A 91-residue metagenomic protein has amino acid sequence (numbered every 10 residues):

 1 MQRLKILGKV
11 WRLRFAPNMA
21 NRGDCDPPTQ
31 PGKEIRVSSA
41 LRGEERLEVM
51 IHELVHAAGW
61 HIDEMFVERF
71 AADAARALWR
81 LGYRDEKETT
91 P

Functional and structural regions predicted by a protein language model:
M1, Y83-P91: Short intrinsically disordered terminal tails
M1-E44, W60-L78: Active-site scaffold of zinc-dependent metalloenzymes
P17, I51, G82-D85: Generic low-complexity, intrinsically disordered sequence content enriched in small uncharged/hydrophobic residues
E48-A57: Active-site recognition of the HExxH zinc-binding catalytic motif
